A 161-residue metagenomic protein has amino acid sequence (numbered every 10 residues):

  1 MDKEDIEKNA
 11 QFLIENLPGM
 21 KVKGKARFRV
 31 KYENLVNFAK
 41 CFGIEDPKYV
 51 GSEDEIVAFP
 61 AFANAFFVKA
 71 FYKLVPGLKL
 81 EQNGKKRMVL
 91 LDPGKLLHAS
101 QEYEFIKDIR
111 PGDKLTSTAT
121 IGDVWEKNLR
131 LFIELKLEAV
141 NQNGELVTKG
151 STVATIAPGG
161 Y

Functional and structural regions predicted by a protein language model:
M1-N16, S100, F105-Y161: HotDog/MaoC-like acyl-thioester-processing domains
D2-H98, Y161: Hot-dog-fold acyl-thioester-processing enzymes
